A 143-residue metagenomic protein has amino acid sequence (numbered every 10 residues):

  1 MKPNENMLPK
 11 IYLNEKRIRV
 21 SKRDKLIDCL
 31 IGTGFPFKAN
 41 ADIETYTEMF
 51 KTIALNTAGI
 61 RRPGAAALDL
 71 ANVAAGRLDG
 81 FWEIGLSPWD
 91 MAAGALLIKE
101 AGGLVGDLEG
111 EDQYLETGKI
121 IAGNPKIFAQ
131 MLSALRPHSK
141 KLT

Functional and structural regions predicted by a protein language model:
M1-L70, T117-T143: Acidic beta-strand-loop-alpha-helix segment within the catalytic core of divalent metal-dependent phosphate-processing
I31, A93-G94: Short active-site alpha-helical segment characteristic of glycosyltransferases and processive polysaccharide synthases
F35, I84-L86, E109-E111: Short secondary-structure boundary segments
A66-A67, S87-M91, D112-E116: Small/polar glycine-rich anion-binding or flexible loop at a beta-alpha turn
A71-A74, A95-E100: Hydrophobic residues within well-ordered alpha-helices
A75-G80, G103-L104: Alpha-to-beta junction loops
L78-P88: Active-site neighborhoods of divalent-metal-dependent phosphate/nucleic-acid chemistry enzymes
G102-K119, N124: Acidic, metal-binding active-site segment of PIN/NYN-like and related structure-specific nucleases
